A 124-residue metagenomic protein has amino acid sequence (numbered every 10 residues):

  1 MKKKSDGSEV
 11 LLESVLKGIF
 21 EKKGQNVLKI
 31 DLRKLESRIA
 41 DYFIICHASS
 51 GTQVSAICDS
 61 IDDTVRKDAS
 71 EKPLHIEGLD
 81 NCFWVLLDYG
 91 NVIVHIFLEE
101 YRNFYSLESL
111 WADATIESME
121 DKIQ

Functional and structural regions predicted by a protein language model:
M1-L35, S49-D59, D63, A69-E71 (+3 more regions): Long, contiguous binding/interaction regions
I39-F43: Short beta-strand segments
I45-H47: Short hydrophobic/aromatic beta-strand micro-patches that form the beta-sheet surface supporting nucleotide- or nucleic
